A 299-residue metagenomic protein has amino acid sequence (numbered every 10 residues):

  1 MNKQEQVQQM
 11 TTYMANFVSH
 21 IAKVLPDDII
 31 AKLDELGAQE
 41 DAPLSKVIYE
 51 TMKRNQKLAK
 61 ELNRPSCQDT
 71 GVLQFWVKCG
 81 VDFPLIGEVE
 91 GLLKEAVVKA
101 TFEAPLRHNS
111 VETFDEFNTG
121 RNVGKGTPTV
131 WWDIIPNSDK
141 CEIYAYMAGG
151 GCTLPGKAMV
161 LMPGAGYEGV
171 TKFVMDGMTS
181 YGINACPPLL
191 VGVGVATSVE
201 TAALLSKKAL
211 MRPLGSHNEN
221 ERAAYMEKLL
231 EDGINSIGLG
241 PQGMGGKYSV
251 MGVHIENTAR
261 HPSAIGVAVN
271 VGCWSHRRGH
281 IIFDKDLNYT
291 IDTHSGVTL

Functional and structural regions predicted by a protein language model:
M1-L299: Non-transmembrane, aqueous-exposed alpha-helical and coiled segments at domain scale
